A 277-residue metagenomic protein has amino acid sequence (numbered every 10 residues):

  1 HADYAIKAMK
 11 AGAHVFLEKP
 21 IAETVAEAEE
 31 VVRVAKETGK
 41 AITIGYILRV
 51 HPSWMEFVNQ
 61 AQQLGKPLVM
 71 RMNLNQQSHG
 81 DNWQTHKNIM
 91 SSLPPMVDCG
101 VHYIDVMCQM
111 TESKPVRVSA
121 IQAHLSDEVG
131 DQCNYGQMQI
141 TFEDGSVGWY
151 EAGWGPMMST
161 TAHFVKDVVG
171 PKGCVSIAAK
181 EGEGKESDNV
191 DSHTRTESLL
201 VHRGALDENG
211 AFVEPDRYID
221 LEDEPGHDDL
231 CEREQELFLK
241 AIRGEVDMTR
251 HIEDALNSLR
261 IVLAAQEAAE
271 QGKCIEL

Functional and structural regions predicted by a protein language model:
A2-R49: Beta-strand-loop-alpha-helix segment that lines the small-molecule cofactor/substrate pocket of alpha/beta enzymes
Y4, V31, F57, A264-A265: Aromatic/hydrophobic pocket-lining residues that form π-stacking "cages" and hydrophobic walls in ligand
G12-A13, W83-S91, E214-D220: Short glycine/proline- and charge-enriched loop/turn segments that cap or connect secondary-structure elements
A13, K40-A41, K66-L68, D144-S146: Short, well-ordered coil/turn segments that N-cap beta-strands
A41, L48-G130, G136, G272: Predominantly a Rossmann-like dinucleotide-binding segment in NAD(P)-dependent oxidoreductases
I104-D191, E232-E245: Contiguous beta-strand/loop segments that form the cofactor/metal-binding neighborhood of enzyme cores
E143, S187, P225, L237-L277: C-terminal helix-rich "cap/oligomerization" subdomain common to oxidoreductases
H163, G173, I177-H227: Glycine-enriched catalytic-core subsegment of oxygenase/oxidase enzymes
